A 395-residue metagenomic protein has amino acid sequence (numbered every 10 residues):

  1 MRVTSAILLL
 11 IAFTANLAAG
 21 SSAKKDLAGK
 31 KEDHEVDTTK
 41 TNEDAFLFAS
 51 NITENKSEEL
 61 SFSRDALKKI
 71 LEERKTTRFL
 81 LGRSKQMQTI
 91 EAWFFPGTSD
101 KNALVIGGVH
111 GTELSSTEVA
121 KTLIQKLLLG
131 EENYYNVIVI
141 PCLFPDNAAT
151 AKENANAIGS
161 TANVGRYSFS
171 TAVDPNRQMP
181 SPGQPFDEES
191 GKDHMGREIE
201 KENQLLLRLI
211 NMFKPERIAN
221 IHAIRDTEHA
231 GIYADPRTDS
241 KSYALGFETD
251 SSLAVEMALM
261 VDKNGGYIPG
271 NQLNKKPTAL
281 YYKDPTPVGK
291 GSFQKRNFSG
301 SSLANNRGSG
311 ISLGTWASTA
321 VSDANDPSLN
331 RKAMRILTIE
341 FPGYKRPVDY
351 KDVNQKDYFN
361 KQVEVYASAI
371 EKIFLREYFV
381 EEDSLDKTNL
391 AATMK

Functional and structural regions predicted by a protein language model:
M1-S5, A19-R74, R78, L129 (+1 more regions): C-terminal accessory segments enriched in acidic
A6-N16: Bacterial N-terminal signal peptides
E72, Q86, E131-N133, F169 (+1 more regions): Short, structurally constrained coil/turn elements that cap an alpha-helix or connect an alpha-helix to the following
T76-Q86: N-terminal cap/lid segment of alpha/beta-hydrolase-fold proteins
E91-D100: Short beta-strand-to-loop junctions in surface cap/lid or active-site-entrance loops
D100-N102, L114-I124, L128-S252: Active-site/substrate-binding loop(s) of hydrolase catalytic cores
K101-V109: Short beta-strand element of the alpha/beta-hydrolase
